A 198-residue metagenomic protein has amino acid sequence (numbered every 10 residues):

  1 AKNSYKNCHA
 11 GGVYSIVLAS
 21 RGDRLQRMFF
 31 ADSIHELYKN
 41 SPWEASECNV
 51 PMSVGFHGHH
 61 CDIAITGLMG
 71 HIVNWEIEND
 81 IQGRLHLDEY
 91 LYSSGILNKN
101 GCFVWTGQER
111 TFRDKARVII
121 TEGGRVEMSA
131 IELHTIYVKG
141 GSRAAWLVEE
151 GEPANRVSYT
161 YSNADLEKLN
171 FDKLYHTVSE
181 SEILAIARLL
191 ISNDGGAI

Functional and structural regions predicted by a protein language model:
A1, Q26-H57, W75-I81, I120 (+1 more regions): Conserved short histidine dyad/triad with adjacent acidic residue
A1-G22: N-terminal, Lys/Arg-enriched amphipathic/low-complexity engagement segments that precede the first folded domain
H57-N74, E78, E149: Short, conserved beta-strand element in jelly-roll/cupin
E76-A130: Short acidic-glycine-tyrosine-enriched beta hairpin
E132-T135: Short, charged beta-turn/beta-strand-edge "cap" motif at the junction between a beta-strand and an adjacent loop
Y137-G140: Asparagine-centered strand-capping/turn motif at beta-strand->loop junctions
S142-S158: A short hydrophobic beta-strand segment most commonly corresponding to one strand of the jelly-roll/cupin
N155-I198: Long, compositionally biased interface segments
